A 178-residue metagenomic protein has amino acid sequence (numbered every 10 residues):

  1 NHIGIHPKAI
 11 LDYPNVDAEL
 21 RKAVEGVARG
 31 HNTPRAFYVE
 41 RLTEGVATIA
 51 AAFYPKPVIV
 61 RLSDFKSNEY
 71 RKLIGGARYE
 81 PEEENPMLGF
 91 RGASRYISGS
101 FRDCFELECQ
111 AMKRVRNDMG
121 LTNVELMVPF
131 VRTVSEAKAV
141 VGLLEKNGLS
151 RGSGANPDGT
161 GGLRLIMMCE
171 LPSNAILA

Functional and structural regions predicted by a protein language model:
N1-A178: Non-catalytic helical/linker scaffolds that mediate oligomerization, partner binding, and domain coupling around large
